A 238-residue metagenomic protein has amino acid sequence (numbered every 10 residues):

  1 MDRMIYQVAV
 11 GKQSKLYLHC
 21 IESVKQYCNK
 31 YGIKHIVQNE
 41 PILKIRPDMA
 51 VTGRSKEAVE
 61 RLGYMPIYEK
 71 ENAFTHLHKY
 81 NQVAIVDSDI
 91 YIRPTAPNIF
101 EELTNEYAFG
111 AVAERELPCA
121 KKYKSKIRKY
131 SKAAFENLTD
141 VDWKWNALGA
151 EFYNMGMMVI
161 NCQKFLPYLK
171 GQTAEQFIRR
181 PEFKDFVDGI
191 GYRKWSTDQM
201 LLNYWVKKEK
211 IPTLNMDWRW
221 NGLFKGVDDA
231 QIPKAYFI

Functional and structural regions predicted by a protein language model:
M1, Q7, Y17, P47-V51 (+3 more regions): A glycosyltransferase accessory/donor-loop signature
M1-A58, M65-E69, H78-K79, I238: N-terminal anchoring/stem segment of glycosyltransferases
I21, E40-I42, P94-A96, W218-N221: Short, polar loop motifs at secondary-structure junctions
S23-K30, A73, T197-K208: Amphipathic alpha-helical segments that form well-ordered structural scaffolds and often line/cohere around active
H35-Q38, A84-D87, I92, F109-V112 (+2 more regions): A structural signal for short, well-ordered beta-strand segments and their strand-loop junctions that often border
D48-V86, I92-N98, A108-F109, Y153 (+1 more regions): A conserved donor-nucleotide-binding helix/loop in the catalytic core of Leloir-type glycosyltransferases
I92-A134: Conserved donor-nucleotide/metal-binding helix-loop-beta segment in metal-dependent transferases, i.e., the alpha-helix
S131-G149: Short, flexible, basic/aromatic active-site loop/helix in glycosyltransferases
